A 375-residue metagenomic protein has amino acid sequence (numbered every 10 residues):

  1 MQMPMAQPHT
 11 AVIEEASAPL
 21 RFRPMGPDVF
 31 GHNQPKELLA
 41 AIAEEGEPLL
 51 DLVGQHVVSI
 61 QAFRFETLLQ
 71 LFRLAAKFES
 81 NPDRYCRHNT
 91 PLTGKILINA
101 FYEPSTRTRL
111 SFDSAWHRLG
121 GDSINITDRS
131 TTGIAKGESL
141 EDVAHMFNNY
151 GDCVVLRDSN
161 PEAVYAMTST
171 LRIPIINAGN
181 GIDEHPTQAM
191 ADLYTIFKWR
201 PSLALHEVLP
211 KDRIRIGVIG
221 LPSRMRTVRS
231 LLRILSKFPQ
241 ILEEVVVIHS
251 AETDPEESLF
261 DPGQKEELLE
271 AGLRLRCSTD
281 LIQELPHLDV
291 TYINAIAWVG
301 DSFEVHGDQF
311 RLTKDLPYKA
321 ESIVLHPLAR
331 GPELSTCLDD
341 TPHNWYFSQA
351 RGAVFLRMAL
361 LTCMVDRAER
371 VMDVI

Functional and structural regions predicted by a protein language model:
P4-L110: Positively charged, low-complexity intrinsically disordered leader regions
A75, E79, I196-R200, L361-E369: Short, hydrophobic alpha-helical segments
C86-K198, A320, G331-C337: Phosphate/diphosphate ligand-binding glycine-rich loop within oxidoreductases
Y102-A115, W199-I293: Glycine-rich phosphate/diphosphate-binding loop of Rossmann-like nucleotide-binding domains
I173, I241-E243, P317-I323: A short helix->loop->beta-strand "cap" motif at the edges of active sites that frequently abuts
L269-N344: Rossmann-like adenosine-cofactor binding region
E321-S322, P327-I375: Adenosine-phosphate binding glycine-rich loop
